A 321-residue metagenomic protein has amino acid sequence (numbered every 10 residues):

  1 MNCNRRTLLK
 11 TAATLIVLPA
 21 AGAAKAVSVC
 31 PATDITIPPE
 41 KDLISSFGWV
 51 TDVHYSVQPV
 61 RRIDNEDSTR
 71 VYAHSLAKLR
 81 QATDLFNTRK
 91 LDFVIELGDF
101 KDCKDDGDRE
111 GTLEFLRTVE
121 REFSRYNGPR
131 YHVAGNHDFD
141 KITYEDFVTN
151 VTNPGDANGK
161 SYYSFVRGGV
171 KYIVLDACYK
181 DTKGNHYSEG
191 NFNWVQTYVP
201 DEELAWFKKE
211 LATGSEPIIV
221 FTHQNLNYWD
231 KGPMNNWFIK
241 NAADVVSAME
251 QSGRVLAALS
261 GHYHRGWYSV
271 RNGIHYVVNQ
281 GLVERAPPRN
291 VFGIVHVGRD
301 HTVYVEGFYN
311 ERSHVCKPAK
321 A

Functional and structural regions predicted by a protein language model:
M1-P19: N-terminal secretory signal peptides and thylakoid transit peptides that target proteins across membranes
V27-E110: N-terminal active-site segment of His-dependent metallophosphoesterases
C30-K41, N65-T69, D105-T213, D244-V255 (+3 more regions): Extended active-site neighborhood of metal-dependent phosphoesterases/phosphodiesterases
S45, D92, Y162, V170 (+1 more regions): Alpha/beta-hydrolase fold active-site loops
F47-W49, V94-E96, H132, V220 (+1 more regions): Residue-level marker for buried hydrophobic side chains located in beta-strands that build the well-ordered beta-sheet
D52, G98-D99, G135-N136, H223 (+1 more regions): Active-site glycine-centered loops adjacent to acidic/histidine catalytic or metal-binding residues that shape
Y55, D102, D138, L226 (+1 more regions): Short active-site segment of divalent metal-dependent hydrolases/proteases that encodes the spacing between
G214-W229: Short acidic, glycine-rich surface-loop motifs adjacent to enzyme active sites
